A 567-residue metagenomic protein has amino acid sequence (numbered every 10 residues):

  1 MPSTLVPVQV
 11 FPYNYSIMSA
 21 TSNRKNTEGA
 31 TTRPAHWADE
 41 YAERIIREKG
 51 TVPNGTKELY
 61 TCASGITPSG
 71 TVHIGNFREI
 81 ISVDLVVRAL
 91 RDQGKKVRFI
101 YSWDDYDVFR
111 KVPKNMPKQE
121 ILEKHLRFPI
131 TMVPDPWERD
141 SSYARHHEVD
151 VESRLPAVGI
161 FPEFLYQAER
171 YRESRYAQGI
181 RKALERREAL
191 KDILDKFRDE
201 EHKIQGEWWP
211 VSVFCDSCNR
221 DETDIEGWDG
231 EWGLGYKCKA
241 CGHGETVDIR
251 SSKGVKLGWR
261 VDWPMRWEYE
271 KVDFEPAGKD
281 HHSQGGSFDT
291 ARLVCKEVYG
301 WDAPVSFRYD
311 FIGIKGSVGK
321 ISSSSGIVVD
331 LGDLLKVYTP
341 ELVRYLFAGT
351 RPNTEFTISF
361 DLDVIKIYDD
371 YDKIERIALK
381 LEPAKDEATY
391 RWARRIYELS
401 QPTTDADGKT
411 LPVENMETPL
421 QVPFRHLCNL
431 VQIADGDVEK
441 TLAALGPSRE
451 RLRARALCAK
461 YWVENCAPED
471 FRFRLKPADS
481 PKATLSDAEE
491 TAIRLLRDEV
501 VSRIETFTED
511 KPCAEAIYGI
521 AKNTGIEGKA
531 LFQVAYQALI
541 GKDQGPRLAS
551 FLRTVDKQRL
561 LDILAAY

Functional and structural regions predicted by a protein language model:
Q9-I17, I160-G332: Active-site cores that bind ATP or allylic diphosphates and position pyrophosphate for catalysis
Q9-K57, V72, R98-F99, K191 (+3 more regions): Basic, alpha-helical terminal appendages of large translation-related enzymes
S19-P117, P264-G285: N-terminal catalytic cores of NTP/NDP-binding nucleotidyl/phosphoryl-transfer enzymes
Q93-K95, D150-E163: A structural motif corresponding to the C-terminal end of an alpha-helix and its immediate exit/capping segment
Y106-E123, G179-I180, G319-K320: Charged, often glycine-rich, active-site loop that binds/positions anionic groups
I121-D140, A144, R154, V158: A glycine-rich helix N-cap at a beta->alpha junction
S283, F288, V298-Y299, D310-C466 (+1 more regions): Catalytic adenosine-cofactor/nucleotide-binding cores of aminoacyl-tRNA synthetases and other
